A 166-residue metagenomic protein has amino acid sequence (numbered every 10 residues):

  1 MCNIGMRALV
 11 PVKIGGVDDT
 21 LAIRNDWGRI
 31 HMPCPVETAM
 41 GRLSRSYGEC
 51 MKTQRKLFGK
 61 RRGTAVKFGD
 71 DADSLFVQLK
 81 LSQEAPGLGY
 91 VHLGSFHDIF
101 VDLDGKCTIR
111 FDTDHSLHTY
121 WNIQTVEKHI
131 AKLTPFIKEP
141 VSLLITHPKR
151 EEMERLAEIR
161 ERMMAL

Functional and structural regions predicted by a protein language model:
M1-V91, S95-L166: Eukaryotic intrinsically disordered, low-complexity regulatory linkers and tails enriched in Ser/Thr/Pro
